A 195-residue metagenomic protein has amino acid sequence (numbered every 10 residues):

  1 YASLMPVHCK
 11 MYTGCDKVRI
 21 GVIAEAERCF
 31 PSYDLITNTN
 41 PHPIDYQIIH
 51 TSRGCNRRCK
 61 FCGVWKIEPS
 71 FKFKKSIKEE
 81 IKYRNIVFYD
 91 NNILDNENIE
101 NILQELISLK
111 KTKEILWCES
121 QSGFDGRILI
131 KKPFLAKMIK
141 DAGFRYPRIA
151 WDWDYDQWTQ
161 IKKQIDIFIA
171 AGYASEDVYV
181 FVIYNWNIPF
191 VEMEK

Functional and structural regions predicted by a protein language model:
Y1, E80-V180, Y184-W186: Conserved SAM/AdoMet-binding glycine-rich loop
Y1-A2, K17-V22, I48-H50, F61 (+2 more regions): A structural signal for short, well-ordered beta-strand segments and their strand-loop junctions that often border
Y1-Y46: Glycine-rich beta-alpha loop elements in corrinoid/cobalamin-binding modules across cobalamin-dependent enzymes
A2-S3, F190-K195: Short, intrinsically disordered, charge-balanced linker/junction segments flanking boundaries in proteins
H8-M11, A26-F30, R57-R58, E68-S70 (+2 more regions): Short catalytic/ligand-binding loop motif for oxyanion handling, primarily in non-cytosolic enzymes, centered on
K10-D16, N101-L106, K195: Short, aromatic/basic amphipathic alpha-helical patches
H42-E80: Canonical Radical SAM [4Fe-4S] cluster-binding loop centered on the CxxxCxxC motif and its immediate flanking residues
P43, P69-F73, N98-N101, K131 (+2 more regions): Soluble or luminal CAZymes and related metallo-dependent hydrolases
